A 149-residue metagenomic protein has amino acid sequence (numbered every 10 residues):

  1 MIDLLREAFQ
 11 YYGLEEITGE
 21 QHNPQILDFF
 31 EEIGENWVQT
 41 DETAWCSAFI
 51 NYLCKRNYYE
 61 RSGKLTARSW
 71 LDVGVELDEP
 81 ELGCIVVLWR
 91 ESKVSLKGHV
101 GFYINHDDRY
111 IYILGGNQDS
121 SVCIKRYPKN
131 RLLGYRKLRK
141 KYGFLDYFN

Functional and structural regions predicted by a protein language model:
M1-N57, F144-N149: N-terminal capping segments
I2, Y59-C123: ...with weaker cross-activation on analogous glycine-rich loops/strands in unrelated enzymes
L5, I111, L133: A broad, low-specificity signal marking well-ordered, structured residues that form hydrophobic/aromatic
E32-W37, G74-D78, L138: Short alpha-helical interface elements
I124-P128: Generic detection of short hydrophobic beta-strand segments and adjacent strand-loop junctions
N130-N149: Low-complexity, Gly/Ser/Thr/Pro-rich intrinsically disordered linker/tail segments
